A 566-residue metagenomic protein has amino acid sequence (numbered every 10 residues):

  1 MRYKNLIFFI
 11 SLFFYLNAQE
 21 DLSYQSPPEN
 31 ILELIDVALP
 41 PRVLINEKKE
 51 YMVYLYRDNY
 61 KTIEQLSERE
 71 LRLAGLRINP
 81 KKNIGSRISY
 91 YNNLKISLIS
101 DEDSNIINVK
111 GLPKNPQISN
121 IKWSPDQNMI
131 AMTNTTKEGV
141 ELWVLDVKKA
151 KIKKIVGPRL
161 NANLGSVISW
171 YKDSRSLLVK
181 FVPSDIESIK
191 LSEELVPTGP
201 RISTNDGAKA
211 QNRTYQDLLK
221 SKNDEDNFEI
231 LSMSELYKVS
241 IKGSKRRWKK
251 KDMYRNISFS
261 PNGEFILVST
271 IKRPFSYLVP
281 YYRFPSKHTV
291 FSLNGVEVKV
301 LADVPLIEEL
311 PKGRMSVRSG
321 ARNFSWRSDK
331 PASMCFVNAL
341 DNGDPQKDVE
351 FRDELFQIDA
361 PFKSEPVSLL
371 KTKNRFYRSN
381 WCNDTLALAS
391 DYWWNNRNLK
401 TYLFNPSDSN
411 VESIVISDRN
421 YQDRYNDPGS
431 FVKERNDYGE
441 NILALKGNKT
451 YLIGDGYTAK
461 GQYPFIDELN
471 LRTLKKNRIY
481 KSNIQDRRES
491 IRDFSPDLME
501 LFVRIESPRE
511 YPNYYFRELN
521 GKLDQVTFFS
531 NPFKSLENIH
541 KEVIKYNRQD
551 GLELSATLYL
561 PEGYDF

Functional and structural regions predicted by a protein language model:
R2-Y3, M129: N-terminal leader/targeting segments
Y3-F14: Sec-dependent N-terminal signal peptides
F14-N17, Y515, G563-F566: Short, intrinsically disordered, charge-balanced linker/junction segments flanking boundaries in proteins
A18-K522, V526-I539, E553: Beta-propeller folds
I544-N547: Short acidic-hydrophobic surface loop/beta-edge motif
D550-D565: A short loop-to-beta-strand scaffold at the N-terminal edge of the catalytic core in hydrolase folds
